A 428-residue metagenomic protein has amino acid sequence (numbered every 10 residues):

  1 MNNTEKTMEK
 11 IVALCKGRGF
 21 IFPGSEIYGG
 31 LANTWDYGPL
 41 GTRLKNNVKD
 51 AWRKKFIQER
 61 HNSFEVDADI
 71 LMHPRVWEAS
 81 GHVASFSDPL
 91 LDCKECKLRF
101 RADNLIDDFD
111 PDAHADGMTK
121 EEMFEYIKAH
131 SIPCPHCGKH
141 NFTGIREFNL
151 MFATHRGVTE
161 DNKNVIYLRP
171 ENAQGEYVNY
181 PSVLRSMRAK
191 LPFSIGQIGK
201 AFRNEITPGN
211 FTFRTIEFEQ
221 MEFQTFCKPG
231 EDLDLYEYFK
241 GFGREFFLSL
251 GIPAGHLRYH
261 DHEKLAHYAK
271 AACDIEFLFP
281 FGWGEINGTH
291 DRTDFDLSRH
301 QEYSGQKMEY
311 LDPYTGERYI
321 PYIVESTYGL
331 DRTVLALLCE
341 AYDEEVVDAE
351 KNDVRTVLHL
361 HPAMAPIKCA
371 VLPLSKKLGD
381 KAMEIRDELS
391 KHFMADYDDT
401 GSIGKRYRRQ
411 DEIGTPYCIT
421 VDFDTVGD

Functional and structural regions predicted by a protein language model:
M1-D428: NTP/phosphate- and nucleic-acid-binding module
